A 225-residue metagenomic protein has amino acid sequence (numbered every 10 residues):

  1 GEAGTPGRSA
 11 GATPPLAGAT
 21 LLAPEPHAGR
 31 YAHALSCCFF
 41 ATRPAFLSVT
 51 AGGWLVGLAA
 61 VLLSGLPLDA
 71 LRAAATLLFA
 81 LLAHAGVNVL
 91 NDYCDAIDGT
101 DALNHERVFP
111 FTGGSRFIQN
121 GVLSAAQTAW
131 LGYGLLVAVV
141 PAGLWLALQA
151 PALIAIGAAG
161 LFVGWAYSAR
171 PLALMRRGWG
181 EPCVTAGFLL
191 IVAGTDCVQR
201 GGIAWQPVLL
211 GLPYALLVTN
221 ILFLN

Functional and structural regions predicted by a protein language model:
E2-A75, F79, V87, L172-G180: Topogenic membrane-insertion module of multi-pass membrane proteins
P24-Y31, L103-G114, G134-L136, G157-Y167 (+2 more regions): Hydrophobic, membrane-facing alpha-helical anchors
S36, A45-V49, L71-A75, W130-L131 (+3 more regions): Alpha-helical transmembrane segments of integral membrane proteins
V56, A60, G86-L90, A142-W145 (+1 more regions): Alpha-helical membrane-inserting segments
V56, G65-N91, I154-F162, A204-F223: Membrane-embedded alpha-helical segments that form the functional core of polytopic membrane enzymes, especially those
S64, C94-D98, A173, V198-I203: Membrane-interfacial segments
V87-G134: Aspartate-rich (DDxxD/NDxxD/DxxxD) Mg2+/diphosphate-binding motifs and their adjoining helix-loop segments
G114-G202: Intramembrane alpha-helical segments
